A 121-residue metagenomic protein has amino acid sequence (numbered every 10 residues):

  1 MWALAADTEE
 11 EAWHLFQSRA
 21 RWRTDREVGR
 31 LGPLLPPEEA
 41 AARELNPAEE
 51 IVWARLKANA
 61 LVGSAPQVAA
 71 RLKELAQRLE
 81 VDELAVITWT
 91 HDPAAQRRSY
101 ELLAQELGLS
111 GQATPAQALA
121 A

Functional and structural regions predicted by a protein language model:
M1-D82, L109-A121: An alpha-helical appendage that flanks or caps ligand/catalytic pockets
L4-A5, T90-D92: Active-site-proximal loop/turn and secondary-structure-junction residues that shape catalytic pockets, frequently
A69-A70, D92-A94: Residues in flexible loops and secondary-structure boundaries
D82-E83, D92: Acidic side chains
P93-L119: C-terminal helical cap(s) of enzyme catalytic domains, especially alpha/beta-barrels
